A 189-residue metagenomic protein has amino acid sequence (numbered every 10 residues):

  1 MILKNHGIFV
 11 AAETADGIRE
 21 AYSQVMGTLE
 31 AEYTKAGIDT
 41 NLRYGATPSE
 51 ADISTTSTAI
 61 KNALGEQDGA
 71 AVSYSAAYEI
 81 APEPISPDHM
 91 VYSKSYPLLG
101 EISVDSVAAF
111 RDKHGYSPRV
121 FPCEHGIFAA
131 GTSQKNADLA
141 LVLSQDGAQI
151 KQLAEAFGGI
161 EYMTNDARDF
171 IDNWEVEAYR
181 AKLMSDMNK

Functional and structural regions predicted by a protein language model:
M1-K189: Glycine-rich flexible loops
